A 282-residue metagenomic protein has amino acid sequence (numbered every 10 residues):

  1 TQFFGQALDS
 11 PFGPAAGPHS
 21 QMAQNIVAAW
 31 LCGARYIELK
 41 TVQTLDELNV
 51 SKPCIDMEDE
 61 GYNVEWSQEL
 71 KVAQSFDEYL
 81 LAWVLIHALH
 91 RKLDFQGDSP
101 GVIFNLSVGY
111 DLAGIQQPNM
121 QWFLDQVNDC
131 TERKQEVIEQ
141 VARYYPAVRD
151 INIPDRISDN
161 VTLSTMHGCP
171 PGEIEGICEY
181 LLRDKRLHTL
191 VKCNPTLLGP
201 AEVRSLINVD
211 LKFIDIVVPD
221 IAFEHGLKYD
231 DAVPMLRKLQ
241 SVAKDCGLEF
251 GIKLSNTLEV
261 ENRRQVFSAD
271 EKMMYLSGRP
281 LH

Functional and structural regions predicted by a protein language model:
T1, P200-H282: Glycine/Thr-rich beta-alpha phosphate-binding loop at enzyme active sites
T1-R186: N-terminal capping/small domains of soluble enzymes
P14, V191, I252: Conserved, mostly hydrophobic/aromatic
P18-S20, Q43, C193-G199, N256-V260: Active-site-proximal loop/turn and secondary-structure-junction residues that shape catalytic pockets, frequently
I37, T189, F250: Hydrophobic anchor at the start of a short beta-strand that flanks the dinucleotide cofactor-binding loop
E132, Y145-P146, D150, V191 (+3 more regions): Short, flexible coil/linker elements and helix-boundary hinge sites characteristic of intrinsically disordered
C169, E173-R186, L190-V203, F223-Y229: Extended, H/D-rich, highly charged conserved domains that either
